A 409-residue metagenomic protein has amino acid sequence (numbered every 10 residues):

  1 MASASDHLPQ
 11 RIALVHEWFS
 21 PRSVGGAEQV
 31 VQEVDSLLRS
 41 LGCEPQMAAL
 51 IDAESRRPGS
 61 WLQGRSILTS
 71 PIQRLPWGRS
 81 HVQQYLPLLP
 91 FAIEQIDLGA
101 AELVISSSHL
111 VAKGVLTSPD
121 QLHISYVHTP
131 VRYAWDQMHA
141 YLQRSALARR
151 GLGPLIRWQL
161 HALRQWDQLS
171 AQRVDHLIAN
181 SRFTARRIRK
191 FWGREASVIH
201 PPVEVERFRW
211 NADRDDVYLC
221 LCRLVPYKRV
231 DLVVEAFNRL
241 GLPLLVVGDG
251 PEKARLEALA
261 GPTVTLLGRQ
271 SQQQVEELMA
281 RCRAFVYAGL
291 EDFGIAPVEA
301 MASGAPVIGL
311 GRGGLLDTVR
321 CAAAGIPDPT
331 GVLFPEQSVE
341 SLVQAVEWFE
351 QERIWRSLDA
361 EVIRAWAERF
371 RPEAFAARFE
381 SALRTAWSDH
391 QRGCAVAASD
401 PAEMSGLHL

Functional and structural regions predicted by a protein language model:
R39-K113: Active-site donor-binding segments of glycosyltransferases and PAPS-dependent sulfotransferases
L86, Q337, R353-D400: A charged, aromatic-enriched C-terminal amphipathic alpha-helix characteristic of glycosyltransferases across folds
R144-L177, A185-R186: Membrane-proximal helix-turn-helix segments that form the acceptor-binding/catalytic region of lipid-linked
V205, R209-L245: Conserved donor-binding/catalytic core segment of Leloir-type glycosyltransferases
A254-E276: Nucleotide-activated donor-binding/catalytic signature segment of Leloir-type glycosyltransferases, i.e., the conserved
G268, C321-V339, W348-I354: Conserved acidic donor-binding segment of nucleotide-sugar-dependent glycosyltransferases
A280-D292, A305-P306: Acidic donor-binding loop of glycosyltransferase active sites
P306-G311, V319: Short hydrophobic beta-strand element within catalytic cores of glycosyltransferases and related nucleotide-activated
